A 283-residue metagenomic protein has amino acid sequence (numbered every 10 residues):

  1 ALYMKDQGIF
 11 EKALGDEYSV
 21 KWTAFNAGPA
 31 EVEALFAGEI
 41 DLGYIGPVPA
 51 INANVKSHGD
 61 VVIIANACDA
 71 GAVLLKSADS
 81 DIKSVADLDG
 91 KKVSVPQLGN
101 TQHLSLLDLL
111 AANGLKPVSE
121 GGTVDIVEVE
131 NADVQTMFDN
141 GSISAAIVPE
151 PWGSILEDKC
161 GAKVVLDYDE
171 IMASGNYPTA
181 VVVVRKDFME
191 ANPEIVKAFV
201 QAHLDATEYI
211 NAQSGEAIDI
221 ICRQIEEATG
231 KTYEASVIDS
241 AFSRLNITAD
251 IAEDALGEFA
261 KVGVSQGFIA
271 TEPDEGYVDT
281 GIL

Functional and structural regions predicted by a protein language model:
A1-E128, S144-E150, V165: Short, glycine-/small- and polar/acidic-enriched structural segments that line small-molecule recognition paths
L2, G8, K12, E33 (+15 more regions): Solvent-exposed, polar/charged alpha-helical surfaces in well-ordered, non-transmembrane soluble domains, broadly
I9-S19, E170-G175, F242-E253: Short, solvent-exposed loop/beta-turn-alpha elements that line the ligand-binding surface or hinge of extracytoplasmic
L14, E39, Y44, N54-S57 (+9 more regions): Sec/Tat-exported extracytoplasmic proteins
P49, E120-T123, V127, A132-R223: Pocket-lining segment of extracytoplasmic ligand-binding domains
E190-A270: Secondary-structure end/capping motifs
A270-L283: Hinge/cleft segment of the Venus flytrap/periplasmic-binding protein
